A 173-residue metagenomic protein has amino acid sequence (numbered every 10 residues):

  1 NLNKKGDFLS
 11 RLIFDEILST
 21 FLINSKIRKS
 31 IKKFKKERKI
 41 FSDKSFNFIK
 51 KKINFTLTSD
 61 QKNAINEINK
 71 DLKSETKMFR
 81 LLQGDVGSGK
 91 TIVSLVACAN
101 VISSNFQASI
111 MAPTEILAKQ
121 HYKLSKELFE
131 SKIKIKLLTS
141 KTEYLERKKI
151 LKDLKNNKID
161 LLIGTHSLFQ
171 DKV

Functional and structural regions predicted by a protein language model:
N1-K52: Upstream accessory/linker segments immediately N-terminal to the RecA-like ATPase cores of bacterial MutS and a subset
K35-Q83: Conserved pre-motif I regulatory segment
N54, N69, K73, K126-E130 (+3 more regions): Signal for well-folded cores of large energy- and translation-related assemblies
S74-E75, N100-S104, L128-E130, K152-N157 (+1 more regions): Conserved catalytic network of the ASCE P-loop NTPase/AAA+ motor domain
M78-F79, V93-K123, E130-K134: Conserved SF1/SF2 helicase motif Ia
G89: Conserved glycine(s) of the Walker
L138-L162, F169-V173: Conserved motor-coupling elements within RecA-like helicase/translocase cores
